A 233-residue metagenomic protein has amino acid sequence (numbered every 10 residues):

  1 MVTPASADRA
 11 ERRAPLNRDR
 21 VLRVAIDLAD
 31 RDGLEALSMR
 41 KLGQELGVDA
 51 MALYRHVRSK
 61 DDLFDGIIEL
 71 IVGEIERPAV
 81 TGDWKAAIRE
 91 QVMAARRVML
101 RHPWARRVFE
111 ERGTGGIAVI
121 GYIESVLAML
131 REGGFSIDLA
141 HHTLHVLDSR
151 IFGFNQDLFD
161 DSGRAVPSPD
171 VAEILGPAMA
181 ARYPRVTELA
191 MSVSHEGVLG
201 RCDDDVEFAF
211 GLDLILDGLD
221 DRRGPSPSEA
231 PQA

Functional and structural regions predicted by a protein language model:
M1-L16, R185-H195, P227-A233: N-terminal intrinsically disordered/low-complexity leader segments
M1-V48, R58-D65: Basic, helix-initiating cap at the start of DNA-binding domains
R20-D27, D32, D62-P78, E90-A94 (+1 more regions): Alpha-helical structural segments
E76-G121, I137-A140, L144-L147: Hydrophobic alpha-helical connector segments
Y122-R150, F154-L175, G200, L219-R223: Hydrophobic alpha-helical bundle segments that form small-molecule/ligand-binding pockets
V171-C202: C-terminal lobe substrate-recognition/regulatory segment of protein kinase catalytic domains
H195-A233: Transmembrane-helix exit segments and adjacent C-terminal regions of multi-pass membrane proteins
